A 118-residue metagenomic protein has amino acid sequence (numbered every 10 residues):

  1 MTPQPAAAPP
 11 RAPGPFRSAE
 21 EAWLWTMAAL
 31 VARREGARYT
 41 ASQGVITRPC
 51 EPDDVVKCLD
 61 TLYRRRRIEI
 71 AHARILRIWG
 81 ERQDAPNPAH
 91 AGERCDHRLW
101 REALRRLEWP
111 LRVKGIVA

Functional and structural regions predicted by a protein language model:
M1-R67, D84-A118: N-terminal interaction/assembly modules
I68-R82: Short amphipathic alpha helix immediately N-terminal
